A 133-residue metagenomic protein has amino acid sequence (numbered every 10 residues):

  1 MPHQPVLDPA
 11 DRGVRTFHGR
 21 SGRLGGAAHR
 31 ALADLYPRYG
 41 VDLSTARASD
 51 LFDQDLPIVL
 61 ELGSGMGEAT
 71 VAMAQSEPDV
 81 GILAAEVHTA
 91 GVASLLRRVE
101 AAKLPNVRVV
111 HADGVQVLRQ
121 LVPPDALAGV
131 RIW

Functional and structural regions predicted by a protein language model:
M1-L60, E68-Q75: S-adenosyl-L-methionine
A48, P57-R119: SAM cofactor-binding core of SAM-dependent methyltransferases, primarily the Rossmann-like beta-alpha-beta module
R119-G129: A short acidic, Gly/Pro-enriched loop at the edge of an enzyme's catalytic core that lines a small-molecule cofactor
I132: Redox-cofactor binding/interface segments in oxidoreductases and associated redox assembly factors
